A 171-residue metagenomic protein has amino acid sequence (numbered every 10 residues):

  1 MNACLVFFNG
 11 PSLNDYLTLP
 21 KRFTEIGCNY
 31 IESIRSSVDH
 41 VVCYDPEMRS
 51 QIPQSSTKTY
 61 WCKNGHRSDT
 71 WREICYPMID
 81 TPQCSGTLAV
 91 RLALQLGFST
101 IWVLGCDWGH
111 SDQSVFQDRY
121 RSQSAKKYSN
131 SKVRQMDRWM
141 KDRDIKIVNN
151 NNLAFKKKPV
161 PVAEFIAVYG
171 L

Functional and structural regions predicted by a protein language model:
M1-L171: Metal-ion/cofactor- or nucleotide/acyl-coenzyme-handling active-site neighborhoods
